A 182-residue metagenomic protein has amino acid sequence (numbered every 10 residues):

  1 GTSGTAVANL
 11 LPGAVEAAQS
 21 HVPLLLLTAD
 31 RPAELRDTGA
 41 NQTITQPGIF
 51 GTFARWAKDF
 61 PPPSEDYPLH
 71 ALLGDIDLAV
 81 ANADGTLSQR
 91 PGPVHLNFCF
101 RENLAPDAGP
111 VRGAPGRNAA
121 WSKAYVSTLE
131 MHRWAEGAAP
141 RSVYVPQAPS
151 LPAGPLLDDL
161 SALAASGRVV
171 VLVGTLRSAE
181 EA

Functional and structural regions predicted by a protein language model:
G1-E34: Thiamine diphosphate
L10-G13, L35-A40, A105-V111, E181-A182: Short acidic, glycine/serine/threonine-rich loops at helix termini
G13-V15, D30-T52: Active-site-proximal loop->helix
Q42-G92: Conserved thiamine diphosphate
I76, S178-A182: Short, intrinsically disordered, charge-balanced linker/junction segments flanking boundaries in proteins
L78, N82-A165: Conformationally flexible catalytic loops at phosphate/diphosphate-handling active centers
F98-F100, L172-R177: Structural motif
